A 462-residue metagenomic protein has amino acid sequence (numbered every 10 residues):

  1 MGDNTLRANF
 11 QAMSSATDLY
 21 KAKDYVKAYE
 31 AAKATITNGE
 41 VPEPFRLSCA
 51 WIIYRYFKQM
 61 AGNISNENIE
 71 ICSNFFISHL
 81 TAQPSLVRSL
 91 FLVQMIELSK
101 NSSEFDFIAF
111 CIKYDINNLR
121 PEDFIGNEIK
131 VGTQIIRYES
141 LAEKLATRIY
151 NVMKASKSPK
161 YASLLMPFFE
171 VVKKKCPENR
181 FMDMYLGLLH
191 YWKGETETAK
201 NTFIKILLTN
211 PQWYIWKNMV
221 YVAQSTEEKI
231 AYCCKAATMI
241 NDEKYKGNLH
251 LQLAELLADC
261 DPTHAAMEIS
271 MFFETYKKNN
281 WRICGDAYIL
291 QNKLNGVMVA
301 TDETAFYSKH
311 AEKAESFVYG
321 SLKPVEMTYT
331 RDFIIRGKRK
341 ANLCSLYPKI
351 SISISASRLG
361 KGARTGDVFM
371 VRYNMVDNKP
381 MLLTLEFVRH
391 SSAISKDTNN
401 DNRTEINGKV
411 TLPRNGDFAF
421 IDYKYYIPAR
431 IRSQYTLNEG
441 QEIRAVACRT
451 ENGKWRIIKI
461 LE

Functional and structural regions predicted by a protein language model:
L6-T17, V41-A61, T81-A109, N117-S156 (+4 more regions): Amphipathic alpha-helical repeat scaffolds of TPR domains
L19-A34, A61-N74, K100-G126, M153-P167 (+2 more regions): Helix-turn-helix repeat elements of alpha-solenoid scaffolds
K33-N38, A50, Y54, S65-A82 (+4 more regions): TPR/TPR-like (Sel1-like) alpha-helical repeat modules
I53-I69, L98-D106, T196, S225-Y232 (+3 more regions): Alpha-helical linker/edge segments of TPR/alpha-solenoid repeat scaffolds and analogous pre-/post-domain helices
G187, G194, A199-L290: Alpha-helical protein-protein interaction scaffolds
N295-K338, V368-V371, R389-N415, E442-V446: Structural detector for short beta-strands of small beta-barrel domains
S345-A363, F420-L437: Beta-strand/loop nucleic-acid-binding surfaces
N374-R403, C448-E462: OB-fold/S1-family single-stranded nucleic acid-binding modules
